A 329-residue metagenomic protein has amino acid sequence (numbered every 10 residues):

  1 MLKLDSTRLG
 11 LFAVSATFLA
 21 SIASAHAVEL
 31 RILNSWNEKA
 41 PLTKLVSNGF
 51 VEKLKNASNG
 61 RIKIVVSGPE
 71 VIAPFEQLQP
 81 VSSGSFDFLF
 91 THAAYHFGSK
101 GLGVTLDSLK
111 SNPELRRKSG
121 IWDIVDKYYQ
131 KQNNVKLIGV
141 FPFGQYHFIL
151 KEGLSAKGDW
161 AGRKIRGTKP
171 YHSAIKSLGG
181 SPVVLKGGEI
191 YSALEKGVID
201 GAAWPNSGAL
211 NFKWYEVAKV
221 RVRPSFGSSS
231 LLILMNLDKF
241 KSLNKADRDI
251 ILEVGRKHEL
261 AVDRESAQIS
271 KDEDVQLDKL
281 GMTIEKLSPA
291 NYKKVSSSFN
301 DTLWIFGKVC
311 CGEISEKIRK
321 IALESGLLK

Functional and structural regions predicted by a protein language model:
M1-A13: Bacterial N-terminal signal peptides that target proteins for export
V14-S21: Hydrophobic core
S21-A27: Sec/Tat signal peptide C-region and signal peptidase I cleavage site
A27-P113, Q130-K329: N-terminal secretory/targeting leader peptides
S111-K127: A gly/proline- and charged-residue-enriched helix-loop-helix capping module
